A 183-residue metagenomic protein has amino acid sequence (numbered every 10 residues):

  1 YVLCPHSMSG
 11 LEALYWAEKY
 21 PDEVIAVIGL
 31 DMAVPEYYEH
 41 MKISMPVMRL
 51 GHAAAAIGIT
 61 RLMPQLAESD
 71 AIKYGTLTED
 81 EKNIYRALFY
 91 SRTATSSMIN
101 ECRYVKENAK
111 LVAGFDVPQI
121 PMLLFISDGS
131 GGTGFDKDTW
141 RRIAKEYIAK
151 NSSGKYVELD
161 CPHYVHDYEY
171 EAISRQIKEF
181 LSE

Functional and structural regions predicted by a protein language model:
Y1-M8, E12: Alpha/beta-hydrolase fold nucleophile elbow
Y1-V2, I25-I28: Residue in the alpha/beta-hydrolase core beta-strand immediately N-terminal to the catalytic nucleophile
G10-P21, V27: Short glycine-enriched nucleophile-adjacent loop and the immediately C-terminal alpha-helix near the catalytic center
I28-I57: Flexible "cap/lid" loop of the alpha/beta hydrolase fold
Y37-I43, F135-K137, Y170: Short aromatic-enriched loop/helix-cap "lid" or pocket-rim segments at secondary-structure transitions that line
L77-K150: Conserved serine/cysteine hydrolase catalytic core
Y156-E171: Catalytic histidine-centered segment of alpha/beta-hydrolase-like enzymes
R175-E183: C-terminal alpha-helix
